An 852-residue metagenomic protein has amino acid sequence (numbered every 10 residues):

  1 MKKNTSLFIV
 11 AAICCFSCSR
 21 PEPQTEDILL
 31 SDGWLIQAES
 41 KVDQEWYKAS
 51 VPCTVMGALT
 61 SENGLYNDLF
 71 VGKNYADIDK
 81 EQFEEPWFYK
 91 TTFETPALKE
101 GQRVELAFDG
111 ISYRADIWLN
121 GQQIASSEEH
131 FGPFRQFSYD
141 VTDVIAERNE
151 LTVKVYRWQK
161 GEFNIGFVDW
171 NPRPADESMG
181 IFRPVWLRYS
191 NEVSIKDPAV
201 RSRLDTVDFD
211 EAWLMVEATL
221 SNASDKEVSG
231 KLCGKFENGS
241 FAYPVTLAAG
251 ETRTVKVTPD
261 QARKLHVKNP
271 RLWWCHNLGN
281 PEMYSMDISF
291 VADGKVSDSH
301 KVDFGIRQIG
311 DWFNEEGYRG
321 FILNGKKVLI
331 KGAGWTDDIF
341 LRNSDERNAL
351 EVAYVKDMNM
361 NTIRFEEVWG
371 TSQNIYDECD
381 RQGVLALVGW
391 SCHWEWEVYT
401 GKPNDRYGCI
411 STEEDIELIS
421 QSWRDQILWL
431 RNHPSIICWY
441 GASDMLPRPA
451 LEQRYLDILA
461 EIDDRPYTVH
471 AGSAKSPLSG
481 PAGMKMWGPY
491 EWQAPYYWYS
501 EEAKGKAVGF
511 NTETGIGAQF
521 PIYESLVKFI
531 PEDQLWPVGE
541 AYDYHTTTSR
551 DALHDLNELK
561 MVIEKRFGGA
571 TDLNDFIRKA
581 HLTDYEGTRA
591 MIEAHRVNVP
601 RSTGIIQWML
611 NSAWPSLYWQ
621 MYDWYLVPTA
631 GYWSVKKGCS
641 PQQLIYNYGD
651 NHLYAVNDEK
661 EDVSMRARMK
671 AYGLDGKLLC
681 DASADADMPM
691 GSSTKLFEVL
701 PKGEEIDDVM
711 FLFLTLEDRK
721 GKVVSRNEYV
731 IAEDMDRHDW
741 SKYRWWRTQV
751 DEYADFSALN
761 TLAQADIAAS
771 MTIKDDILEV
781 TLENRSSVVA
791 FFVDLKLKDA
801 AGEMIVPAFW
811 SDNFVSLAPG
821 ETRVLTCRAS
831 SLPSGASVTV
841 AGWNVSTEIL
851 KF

Functional and structural regions predicted by a protein language model:
E22-A107, I165-I181, F313-N314, H545-A580 (+4 more regions): Extended carbohydrate-recognition surfaces in non-catalytic/accessory domains of CAZymes and lectin-like proteins
E26-I28, Q37-E39, E84-I195, A223-S224 (+4 more regions): Accessory beta-strand-rich segments of carbohydrate-active enzymes
L30, S50, L69, D77 (+7 more regions): An acidic-aromatic loop/edge-strand motif
L65-E94, K99-F108, Y113-L119, A125-E128 (+8 more regions): Active-site-adjacent substrate/metal-binding segments within catalytic domains of carbohydrate-active enzymes
I124-S126, A146, E150-Y189, V267-I288 (+2 more regions): Glycine/proline-rich low-complexity spacer/linker segments in large multi-domain proteins
D143-R148, E217-F313: Extended acidic/polar, glycine-enriched regions that form or flank non-catalytic beta-rich accessory modules
A218-T219, A223-D225, G539-N813, L817-C827 (+1 more regions): Carbohydrate-binding surfaces of carbohydrate-active enzymes
T362-D551, K579, T583, G587 (+4 more regions): Substrate-binding/catalytic cleft of secreted carbohydrate-active enzymes, primarily glycoside hydrolases
